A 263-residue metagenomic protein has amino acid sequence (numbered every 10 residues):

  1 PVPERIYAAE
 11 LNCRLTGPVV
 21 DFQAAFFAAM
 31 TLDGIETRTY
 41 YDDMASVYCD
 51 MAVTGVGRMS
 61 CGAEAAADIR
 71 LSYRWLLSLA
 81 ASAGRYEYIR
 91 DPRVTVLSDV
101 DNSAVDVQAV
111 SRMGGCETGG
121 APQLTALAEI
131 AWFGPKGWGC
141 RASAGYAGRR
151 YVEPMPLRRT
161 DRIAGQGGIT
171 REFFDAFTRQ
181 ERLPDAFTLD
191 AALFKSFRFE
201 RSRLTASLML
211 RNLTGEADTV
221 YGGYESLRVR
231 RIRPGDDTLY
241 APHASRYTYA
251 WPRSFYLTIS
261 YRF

Functional and structural regions predicted by a protein language model:
P1-P3, A52-G57, E117-G119, R179-L183 (+1 more regions): Outer-membrane beta-barrel proteins
V2-D50, M59-C61, E87: Membrane-embedded beta-barrel scaffold of Gram-negative outer-membrane proteins
R5-A9, T16-P18, A28, G57-C61 (+4 more regions): Residues that define the transmembrane beta-barrel architecture of outer-membrane proteins
V19-F22, R74-L77, K136-C140, F199-L204 (+1 more regions): Repeated loop/turn-to-beta-strand initiation elements of outer-membrane beta-barrel proteins
F26-T31, Y48-P156, S260: Gram-negative outer-membrane beta-barrel transporters
E36-A52, I89-G114, P154-F177, G223-S245: Solvent-exposed loop segments that connect transmembrane elements
G119-R198, G222-G223: C-terminal beta-barrel architecture of Gram-negative outer-membrane proteins
Y146-A164, K195-F263: C-terminal beta-signal and adjacent terminal beta-strands/loops of Gram-negative outer-membrane beta-barrel proteins
